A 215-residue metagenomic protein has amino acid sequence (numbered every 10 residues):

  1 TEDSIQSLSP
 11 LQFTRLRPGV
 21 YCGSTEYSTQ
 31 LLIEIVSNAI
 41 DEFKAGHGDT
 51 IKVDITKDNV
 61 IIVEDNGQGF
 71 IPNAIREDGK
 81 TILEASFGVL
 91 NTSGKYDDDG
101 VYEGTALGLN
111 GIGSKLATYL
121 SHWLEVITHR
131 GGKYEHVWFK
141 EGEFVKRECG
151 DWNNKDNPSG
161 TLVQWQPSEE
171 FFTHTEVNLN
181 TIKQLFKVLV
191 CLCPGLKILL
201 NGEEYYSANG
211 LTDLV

Functional and structural regions predicted by a protein language model:
T1-P167, F172-T173: GHKL (Bergerat-fold) ATPase N-terminal catalytic module, capturing the glycine-rich phosphate-binding loop and acidic
Q164-V215: Glycine/threonine-rich ATP-lid/beta-loop region of ATP-binding domains
